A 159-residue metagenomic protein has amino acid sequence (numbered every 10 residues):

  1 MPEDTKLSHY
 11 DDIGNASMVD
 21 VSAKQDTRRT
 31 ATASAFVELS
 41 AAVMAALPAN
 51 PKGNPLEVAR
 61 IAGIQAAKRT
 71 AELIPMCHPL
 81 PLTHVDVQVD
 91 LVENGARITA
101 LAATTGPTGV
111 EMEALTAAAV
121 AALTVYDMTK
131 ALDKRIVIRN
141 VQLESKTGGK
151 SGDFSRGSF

Functional and structural regions predicted by a protein language model:
P2-H78, T83-F159: C-terminal binding/interaction regions
